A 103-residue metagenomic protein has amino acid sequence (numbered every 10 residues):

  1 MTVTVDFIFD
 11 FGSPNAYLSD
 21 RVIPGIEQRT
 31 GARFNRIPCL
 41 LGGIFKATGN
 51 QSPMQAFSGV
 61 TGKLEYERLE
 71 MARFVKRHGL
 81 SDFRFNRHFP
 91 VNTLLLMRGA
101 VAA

Functional and structural regions predicted by a protein language model:
M1-V22: Local sequence-structure signature of Cys/Sec-based thiol-disulfide redox active-site neighborhoods
L18-A103: Structural alpha/beta surface segment adjacent to cysteine/selenocysteine redox centers across thiol/disulfide enzymes
